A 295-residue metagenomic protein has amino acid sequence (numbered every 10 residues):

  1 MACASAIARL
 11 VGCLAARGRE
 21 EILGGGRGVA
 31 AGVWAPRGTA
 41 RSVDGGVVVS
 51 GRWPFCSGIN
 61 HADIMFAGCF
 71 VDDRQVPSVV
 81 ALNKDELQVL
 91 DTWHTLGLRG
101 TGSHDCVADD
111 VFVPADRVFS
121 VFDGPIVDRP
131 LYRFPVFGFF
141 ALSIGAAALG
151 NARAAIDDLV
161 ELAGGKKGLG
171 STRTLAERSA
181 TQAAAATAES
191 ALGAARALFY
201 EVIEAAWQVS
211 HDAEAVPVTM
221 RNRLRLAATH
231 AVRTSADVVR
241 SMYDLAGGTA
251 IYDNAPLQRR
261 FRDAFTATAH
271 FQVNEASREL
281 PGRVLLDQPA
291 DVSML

Functional and structural regions predicted by a protein language model:
M1-H61: Glycine-rich flavin
V48, G150, A186-G193, R225 (+3 more regions): Generic structural signal for well-ordered, non-transmembrane alpha-helical segments in soluble/cytosolic regions
R52-V89: A short core secondary-structure module
F55-G58, F140, A267-H270: Glycine-rich phosphate/pyrophosphate-binding beta-alpha loops
L96-L98, S103-G193: Glycine-rich beta->alpha junctions and the first turn(s) of the following alpha-helix
A194-H230, R240-I251: C-terminal helix-coil-helix/basic helical segment that borders enzyme active sites and/or dimer interfaces and provides
D237-D244, E275-E279: Short segments within alpha-helical structural elements
G248-L295: Glycine-rich phosphate/cofactor-binding loops in nucleotide/flavin-utilizing enzymes
